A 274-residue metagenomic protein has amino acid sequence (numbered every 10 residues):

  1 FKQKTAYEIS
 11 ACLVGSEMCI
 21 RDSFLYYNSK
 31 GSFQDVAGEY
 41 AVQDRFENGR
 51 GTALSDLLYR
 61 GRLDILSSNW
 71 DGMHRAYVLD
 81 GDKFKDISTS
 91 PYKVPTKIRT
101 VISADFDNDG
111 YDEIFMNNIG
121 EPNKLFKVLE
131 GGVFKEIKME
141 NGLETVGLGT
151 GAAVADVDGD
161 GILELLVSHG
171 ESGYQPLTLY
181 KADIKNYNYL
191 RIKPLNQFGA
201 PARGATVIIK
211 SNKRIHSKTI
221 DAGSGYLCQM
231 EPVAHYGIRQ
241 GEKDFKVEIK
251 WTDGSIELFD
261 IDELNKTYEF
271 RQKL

Functional and structural regions predicted by a protein language model:
F1-G15, I20: Single conserved hydrophobic/aromatic residue that forms the stacking wall/gate of nucleotide- or nucleobase-binding
S16, G49-Y59, I98-N108, T150-G159 (+1 more regions): Beta-propeller blade termini
S16-E17, Y59-S68, N108-N117, G159-S168: Acidic/hydrophobic-patterned starts of short beta strands in beta-sheet-rich repeat architectures
R21, W70, I119, G170-S172: Short loop/turn segments immediately following the C-termini of beta-strands
D22-F24, M73-R75, P122-K124, P176: A conserved positional marker within WD40/Gbeta-like beta-propeller blades
F24-E47, Y77-T96, F126-G147, I184-R191 (+1 more regions): Blade-edge motifs of beta-propeller repeat domains
W70-D71, I119-G120, A202, G241-E242: Short proline/glycine-enriched turn/loop motifs at strand-loop junctions of beta-rich domains
V133, K138-L274: Gly/Ser/Thr/Pro-enriched helix-cap/hinge segments flanking short amphipathic alpha-helices
